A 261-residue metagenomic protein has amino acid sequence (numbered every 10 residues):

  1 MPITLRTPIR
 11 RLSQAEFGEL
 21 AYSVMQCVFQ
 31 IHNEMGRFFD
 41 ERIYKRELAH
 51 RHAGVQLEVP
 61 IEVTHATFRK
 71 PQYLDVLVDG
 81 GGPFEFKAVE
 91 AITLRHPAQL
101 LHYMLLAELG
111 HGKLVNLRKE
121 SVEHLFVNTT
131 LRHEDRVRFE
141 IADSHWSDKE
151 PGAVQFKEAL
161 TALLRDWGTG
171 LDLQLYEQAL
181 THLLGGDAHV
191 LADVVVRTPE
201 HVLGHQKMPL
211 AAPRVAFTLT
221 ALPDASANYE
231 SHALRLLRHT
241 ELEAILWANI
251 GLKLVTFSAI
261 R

Functional and structural regions predicted by a protein language model:
M1-N33, A107, W146, E150 (+2 more regions): Phospho-regulatory, low-complexity terminal regions
F29-K45, A162-Q178: A short, highly charged nucleic-acid-interacting micro-segment common to nuclease and nuclease-linked defense proteins
G36, L74-E90, Y103, L184-D187 (+2 more regions): Conserved catalytic cores of phosphodiester-cleaving nucleases, focusing on short active-site segments
I43, A53-T67, G186-E200: A short acidic/basic microdomain associated with nuclease active sites
P83, K87-E134, T218-R261: Nucleic-acid nuclease catalytic cores
L125-R165: Surface-exposed beta-loop interaction hotspot
